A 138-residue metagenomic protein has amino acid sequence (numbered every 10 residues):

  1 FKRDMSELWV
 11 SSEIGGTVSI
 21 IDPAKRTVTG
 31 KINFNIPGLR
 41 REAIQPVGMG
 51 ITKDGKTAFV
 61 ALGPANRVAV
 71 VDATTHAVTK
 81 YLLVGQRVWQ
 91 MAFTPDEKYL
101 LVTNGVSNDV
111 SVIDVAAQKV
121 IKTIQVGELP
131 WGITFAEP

Functional and structural regions predicted by a protein language model:
F1-P138: Predominantly soluble domains enriched in secretory-pathway, periplasmic, or organellar proteins
